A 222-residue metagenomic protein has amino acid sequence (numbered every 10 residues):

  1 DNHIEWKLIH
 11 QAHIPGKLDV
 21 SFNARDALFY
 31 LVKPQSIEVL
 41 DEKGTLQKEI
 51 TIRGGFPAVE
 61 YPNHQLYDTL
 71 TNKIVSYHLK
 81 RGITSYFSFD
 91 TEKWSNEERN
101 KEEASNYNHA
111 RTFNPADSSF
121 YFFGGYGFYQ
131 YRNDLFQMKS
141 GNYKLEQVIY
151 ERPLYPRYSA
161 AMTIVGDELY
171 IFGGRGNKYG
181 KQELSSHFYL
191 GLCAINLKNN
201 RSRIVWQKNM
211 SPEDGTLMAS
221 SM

Functional and structural regions predicted by a protein language model:
D1-G16, K48-E49: A short helix->beta-strand "capping" segment at the edge of beta-propeller domains
H13-N23, F56-T69, A104-T112, Y155-A161 (+1 more regions): Repeated scaffold domains used in trafficking and secretory/extracellular systems, primarily beta-propellers
D26-Y30, T71-S76, D117-F122, E168-F172: Entry beta-strands of beta-propeller and related beta-repeat scaffolds
Q35, K80, Y126-F128, E151 (+1 more regions): Residue-level signature of beta-propeller blades and closely related beta-rich strand-turn architectures in secreted
G44-I83, E92-A110: Blade-loop segments of beta-propeller domains
K48-G54, S95-K101, L145-R152, R203-N209: Beta-propeller fold detector
T84-T91, N133-Y143, L184-R201: Beta-propeller blade signature
F123-G127, G173-F188: Short, conserved, GDST-rich strand-edge loop motifs in beta-rich repeat architectures
